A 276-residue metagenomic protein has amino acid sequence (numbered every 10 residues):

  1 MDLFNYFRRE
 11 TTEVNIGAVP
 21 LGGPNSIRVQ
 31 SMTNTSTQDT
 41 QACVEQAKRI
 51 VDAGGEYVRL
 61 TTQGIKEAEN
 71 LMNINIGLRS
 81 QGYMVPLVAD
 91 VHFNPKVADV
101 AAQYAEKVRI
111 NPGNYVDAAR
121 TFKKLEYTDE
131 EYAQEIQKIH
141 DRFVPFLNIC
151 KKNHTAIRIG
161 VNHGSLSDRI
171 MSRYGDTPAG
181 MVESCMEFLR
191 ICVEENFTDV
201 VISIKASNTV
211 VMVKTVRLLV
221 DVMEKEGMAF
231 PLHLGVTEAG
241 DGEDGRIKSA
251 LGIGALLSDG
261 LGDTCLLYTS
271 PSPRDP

Functional and structural regions predicted by a protein language model:
M1-Q30: N-terminal amphipathic alpha-helix/helix-capping segment at the start of soluble metabolic enzymes
I27-A42, V88-A89, M171-G180, G240-G245: Active-site mouth loops of central-metabolism enzymes
V29, D90, I159, I202 (+1 more regions): Conserved, mostly hydrophobic/aromatic
G55-I74, N114-K123, E130-E131, S203-S207: Glycine-rich, proline-tolerant flexible connector loops at the mouths of alpha/beta enzymes
A68-L87, D141-I149, V222-E226: Alpha-helix-loop-beta-strand connector modules within alpha/beta enzyme cores
E106-R142, R169-G180: Glycine-rich tight-turn/loop motif centered on a GG-T
R169-V182, F230-D259: Active-site-adjacent loop and "lid" segments of alpha/beta metabolic enzymes
Y268-P276: Single conserved hydrophobic/aromatic residue that forms the stacking wall/gate of nucleotide- or nucleobase-binding
